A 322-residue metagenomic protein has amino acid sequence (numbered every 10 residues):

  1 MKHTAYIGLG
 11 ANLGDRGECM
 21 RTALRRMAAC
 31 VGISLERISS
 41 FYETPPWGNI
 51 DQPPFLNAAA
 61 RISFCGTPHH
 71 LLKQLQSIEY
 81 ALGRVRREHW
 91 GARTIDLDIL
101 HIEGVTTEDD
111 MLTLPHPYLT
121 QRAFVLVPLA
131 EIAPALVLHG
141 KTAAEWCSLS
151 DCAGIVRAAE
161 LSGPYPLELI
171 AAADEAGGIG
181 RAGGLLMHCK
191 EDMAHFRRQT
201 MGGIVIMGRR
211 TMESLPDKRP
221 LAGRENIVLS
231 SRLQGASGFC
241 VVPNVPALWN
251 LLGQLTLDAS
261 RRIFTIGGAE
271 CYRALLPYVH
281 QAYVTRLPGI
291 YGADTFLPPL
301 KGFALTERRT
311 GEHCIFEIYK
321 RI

Functional and structural regions predicted by a protein language model:
K2-L9, L13-T94, E103-V105, S148 (+2 more regions): Nucleotide and nucleotide-moiety/phosphate-recognizing core
R21-A23, Q52-P53, E108-D110, L114-H116 (+5 more regions): Short, glycine/charged-enriched secondary-structure capping and boundary segments
G32, Y80-R84, P134, C152-I155 (+3 more regions): Generic structural signal for secondary-structure transition and capping sites
S34-S39, V127, H280, A304-T306: A short, local hydrophobic-aromatic micro-motif
I62, H101-I102, A171, R321: Conserved hydrophobic "DFG−1" position in protein kinase catalytic cores
E103-L167, F239, T295-I322: Conserved histidine-centered catalytic loops in small-molecule metabolism enzymes
Y165-I322: Enzymes that bind and transform nitrogen-containing heteroaromatic metabolites
